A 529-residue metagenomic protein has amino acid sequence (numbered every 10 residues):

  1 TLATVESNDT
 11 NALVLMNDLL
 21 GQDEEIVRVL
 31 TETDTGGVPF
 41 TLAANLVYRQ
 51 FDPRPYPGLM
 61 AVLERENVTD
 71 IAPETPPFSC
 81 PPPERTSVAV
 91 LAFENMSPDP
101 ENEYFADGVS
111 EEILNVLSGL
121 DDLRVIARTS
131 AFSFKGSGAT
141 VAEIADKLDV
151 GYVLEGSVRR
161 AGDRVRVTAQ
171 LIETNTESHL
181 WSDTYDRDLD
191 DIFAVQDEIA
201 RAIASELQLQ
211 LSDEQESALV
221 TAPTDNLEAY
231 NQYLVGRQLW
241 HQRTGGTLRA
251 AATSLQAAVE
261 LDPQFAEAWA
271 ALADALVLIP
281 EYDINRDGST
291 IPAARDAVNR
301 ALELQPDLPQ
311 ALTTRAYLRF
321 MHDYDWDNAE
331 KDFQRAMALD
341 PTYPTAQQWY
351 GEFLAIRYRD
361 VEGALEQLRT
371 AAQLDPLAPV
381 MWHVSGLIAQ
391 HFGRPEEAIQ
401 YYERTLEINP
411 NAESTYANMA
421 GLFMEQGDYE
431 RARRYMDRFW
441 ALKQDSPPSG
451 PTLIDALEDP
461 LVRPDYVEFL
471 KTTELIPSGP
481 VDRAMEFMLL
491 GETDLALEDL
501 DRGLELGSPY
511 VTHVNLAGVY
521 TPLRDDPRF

Functional and structural regions predicted by a protein language model:
T1-E74, N328-A329, F333-Q334, T345-Q348 (+2 more regions): Alpha-helical protein-protein interaction modules
I71-M419, F423-Y435: Acidic, proline/glycine-rich low-complexity intrinsically disordered segments
